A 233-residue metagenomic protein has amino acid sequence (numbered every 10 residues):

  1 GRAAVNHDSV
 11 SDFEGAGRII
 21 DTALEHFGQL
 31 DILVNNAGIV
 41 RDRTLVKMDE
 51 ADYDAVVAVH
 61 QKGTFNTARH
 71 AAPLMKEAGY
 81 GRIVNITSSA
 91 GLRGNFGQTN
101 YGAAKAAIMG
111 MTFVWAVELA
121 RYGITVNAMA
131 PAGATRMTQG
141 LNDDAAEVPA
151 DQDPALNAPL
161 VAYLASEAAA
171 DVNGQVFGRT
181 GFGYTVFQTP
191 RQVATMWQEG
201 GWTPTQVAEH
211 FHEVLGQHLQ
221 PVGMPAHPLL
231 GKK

Functional and structural regions predicted by a protein language model:
G1-A4, T22-N35, R41, Y80 (+1 more regions): A glycine-rich helix->loop->beta "capping" turn within Rossmann-like NAD(P)(H)-dependent oxidoreductase domains
H7-R18, E50: The beta1-alpha1 cofactor-binding region of Rossmann-like NAD(H)/NADP(H)-dependent oxidoreductases
T44-L45, D52-D54: Substrate-binding pocket helix/loop in short-chain dehydrogenase/reductase
A68, A104: Active-site helix of classical SDR
S88: Residue(s) in the substrate-gating loop at a strand-loop-helix junction that position the organic substrate next
R93, M109, V114-I124, E167-A170: Active-site-adjacent segment of SDR/Rossmann-fold oxidoreductases
A128, V148-K233: C-terminal helical subdomain
